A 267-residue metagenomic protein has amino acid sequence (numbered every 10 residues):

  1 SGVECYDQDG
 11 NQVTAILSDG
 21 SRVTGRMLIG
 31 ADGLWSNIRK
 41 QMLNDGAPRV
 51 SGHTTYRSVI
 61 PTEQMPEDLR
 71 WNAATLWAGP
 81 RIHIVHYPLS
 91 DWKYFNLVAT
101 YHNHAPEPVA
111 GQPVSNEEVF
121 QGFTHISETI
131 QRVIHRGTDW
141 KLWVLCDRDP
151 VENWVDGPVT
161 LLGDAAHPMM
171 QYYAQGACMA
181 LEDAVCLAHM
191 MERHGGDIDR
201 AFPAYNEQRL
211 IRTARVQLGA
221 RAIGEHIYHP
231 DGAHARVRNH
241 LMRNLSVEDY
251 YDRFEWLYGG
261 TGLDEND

Functional and structural regions predicted by a protein language model:
S1-T138, V151: Conserved FAD-binding catalytic core of PHBH/FMO-like flavoproteins
G2, T14, V144, A204 (+1 more regions): Conserved beta-strand positions that form and line the central face of beta-propeller blades
I29-G30, H86, V119, D139-Y228: Conserved mid-domain beta->alpha element of the FAD-binding
L43-G46, P61, H102, E192 (+3 more regions): A generic structural signal for secondary-structure junctions that act as hinges or helix/strand caps at the edges
Q131-I134, A214-Q217, R236, D252-F254: Short, hydrophobic secondary-structure boundary micro-motifs
I227-S246: C-terminal domain-closing interface element
H240-D267: C-terminal auxiliary extensions adjacent to catalytic cores
